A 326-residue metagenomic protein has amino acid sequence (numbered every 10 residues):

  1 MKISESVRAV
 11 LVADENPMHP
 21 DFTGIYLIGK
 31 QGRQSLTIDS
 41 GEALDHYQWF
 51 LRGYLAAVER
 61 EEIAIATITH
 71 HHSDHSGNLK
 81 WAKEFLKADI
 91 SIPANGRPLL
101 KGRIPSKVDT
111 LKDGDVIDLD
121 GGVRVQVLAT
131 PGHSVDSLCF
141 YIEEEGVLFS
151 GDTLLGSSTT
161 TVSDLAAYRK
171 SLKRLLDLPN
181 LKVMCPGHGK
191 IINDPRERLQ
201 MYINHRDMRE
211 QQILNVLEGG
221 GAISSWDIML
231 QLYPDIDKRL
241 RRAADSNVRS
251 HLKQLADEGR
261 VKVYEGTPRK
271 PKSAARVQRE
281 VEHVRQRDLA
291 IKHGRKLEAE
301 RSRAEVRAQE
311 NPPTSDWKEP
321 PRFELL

Functional and structural regions predicted by a protein language model:
M1-V58, L138-G151: Conserved beta-strand hairpin/beta-sheet module of binuclear metal-dependent hydrolase folds, prominently
D21, E42-V123, H283, L289-A290: Active-site HxH/HxHxD metal-binding segment of metal-dependent hydrolases
Q34-T37, E42-L44, R124-V216: Metallo-beta-lactamase
T69-H75, H133, H188, H251: Histidine-centered divalent metal-coordination motifs
S76, Y168, V248: Aromatic/hydrophobic pocket-lining residues that form the small-molecule binding cavity in soluble enzyme cores
K87-A94, F149-G151, K238-L240: Short hydrophobic/aromatic-enriched beta-strand-loop microsegments
G102-S106, T159-S163, E197-R198, R239-R242: Short, solvent-exposed loop/turn segments at secondary-structure boundaries
V216-L326: C-terminal regulatory/interaction regions
